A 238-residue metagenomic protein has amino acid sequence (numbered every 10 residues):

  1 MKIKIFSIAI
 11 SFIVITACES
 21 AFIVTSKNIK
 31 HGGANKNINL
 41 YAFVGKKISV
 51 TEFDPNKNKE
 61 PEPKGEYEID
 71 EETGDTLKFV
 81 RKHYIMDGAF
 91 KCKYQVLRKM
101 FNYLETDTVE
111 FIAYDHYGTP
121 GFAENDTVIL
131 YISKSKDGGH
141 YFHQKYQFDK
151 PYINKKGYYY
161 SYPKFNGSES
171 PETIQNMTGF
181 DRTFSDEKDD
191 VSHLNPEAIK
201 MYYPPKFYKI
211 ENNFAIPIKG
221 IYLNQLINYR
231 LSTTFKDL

Functional and structural regions predicted by a protein language model:
M1-K2: N-terminal secretory signal peptides that target proteins for export/translocation
I5-V14: Sec-dependent N-terminal signal peptides
V14-T16, E52: Hydrophobic alpha-helical elements and their junctions with loops/disorder across both membrane and soluble proteins
E19-A21: Bacterial signal peptide processing site
V24-H143: Basic, polyanion-binding surface patches
T127-L238: Netrin-like (NTR/C345C) domain of secreted extracellular proteins
